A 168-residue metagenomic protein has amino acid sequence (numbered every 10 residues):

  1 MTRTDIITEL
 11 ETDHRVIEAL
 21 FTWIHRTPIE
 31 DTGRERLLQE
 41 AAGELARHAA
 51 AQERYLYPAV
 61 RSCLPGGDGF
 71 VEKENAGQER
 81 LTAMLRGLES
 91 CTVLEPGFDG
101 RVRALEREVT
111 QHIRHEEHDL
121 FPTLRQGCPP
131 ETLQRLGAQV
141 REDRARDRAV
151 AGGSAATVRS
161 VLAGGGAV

Functional and structural regions predicted by a protein language model:
M1-V168: Small-residue-biased structural context
